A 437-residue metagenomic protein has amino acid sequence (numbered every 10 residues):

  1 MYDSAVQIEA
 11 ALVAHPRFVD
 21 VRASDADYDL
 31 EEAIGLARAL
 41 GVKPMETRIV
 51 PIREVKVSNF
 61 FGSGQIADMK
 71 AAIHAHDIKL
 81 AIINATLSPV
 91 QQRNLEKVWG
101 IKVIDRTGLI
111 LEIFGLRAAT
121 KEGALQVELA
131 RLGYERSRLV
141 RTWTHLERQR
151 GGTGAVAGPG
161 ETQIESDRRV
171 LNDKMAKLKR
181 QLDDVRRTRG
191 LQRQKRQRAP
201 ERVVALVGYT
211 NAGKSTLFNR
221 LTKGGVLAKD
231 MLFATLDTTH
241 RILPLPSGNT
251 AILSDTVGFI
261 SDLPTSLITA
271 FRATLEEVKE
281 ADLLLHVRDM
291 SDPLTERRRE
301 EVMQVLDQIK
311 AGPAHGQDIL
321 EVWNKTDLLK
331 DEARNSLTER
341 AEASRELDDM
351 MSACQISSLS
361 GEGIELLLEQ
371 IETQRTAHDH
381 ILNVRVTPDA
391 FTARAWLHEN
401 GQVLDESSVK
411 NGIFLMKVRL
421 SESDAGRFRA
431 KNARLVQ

Functional and structural regions predicted by a protein language model:
M1-E112, V436-Q437: N-terminal accessory targeting/assembly segments
M1-L12, I34, S137-A212, F218 (+3 more regions): C-terminal-of-GTPase-core extension/linker across diverse P-loop GTPases
V13-R17, T47-V50, I82-N84, H286-D289 (+3 more regions): Conserved beta-strand segments of the P-loop GTPase G domain that flank and frequently precede/overlap
R17-V21, I52-E54, T86-P89, G108-L111 (+6 more regions): Conserved nucleotide-binding/hydrolysis micro-motifs of P-loop NTPases
D20-D25, E54-N59, R117-E122, T162-Q163 (+4 more regions): Flexible beta-alpha connector loops of hexameric P-loop NTPases
R22, Y28-A39, I66, K70-A75 (+3 more regions): Conserved C-terminal guanine-recognition region of P-loop GTPase G domains, centered on the G4
G108-V127: Short alpha-helix plus adjacent loop in nuclease-associated cores
R189, R196-R202, R220-A251, I260-A273 (+1 more regions): Switch I (effector-binding) loop of TRAFAC-class P-loop GTPase G-domains
